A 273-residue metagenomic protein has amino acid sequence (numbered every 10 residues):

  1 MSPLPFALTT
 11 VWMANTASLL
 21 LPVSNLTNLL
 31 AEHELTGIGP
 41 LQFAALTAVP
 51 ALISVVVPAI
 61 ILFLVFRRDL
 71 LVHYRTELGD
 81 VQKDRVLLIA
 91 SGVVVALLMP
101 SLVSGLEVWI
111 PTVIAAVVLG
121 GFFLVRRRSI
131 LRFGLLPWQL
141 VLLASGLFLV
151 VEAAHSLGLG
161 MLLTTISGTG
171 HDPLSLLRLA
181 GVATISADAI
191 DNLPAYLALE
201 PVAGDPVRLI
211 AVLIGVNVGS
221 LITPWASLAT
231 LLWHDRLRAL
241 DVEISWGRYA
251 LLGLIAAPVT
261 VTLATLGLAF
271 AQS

Functional and structural regions predicted by a protein language model:
M1-T10, I38-V49, P206-N217, A239-G253: Membrane-interface alpha-helices at helix entry/exit sites of multi-pass transporters
P3-G37, P58-A59, A187-L197, V212-L237: Alpha-helical transmembrane segments and, especially, the helix-loop junctions at the ends of these helices
A7-L8, A44-A48, L88-G92, V113-I114 (+4 more regions): Hydrophobic alpha-helical transmembrane segments
T9-L21, V81-V95, Q139-A154, I255-V261: Small-residue-rich segments of transmembrane alpha-helices in multi-pass membrane proteins, especially helix faces
N28-Q42, H73-T76, L157-G170, Y196 (+1 more regions): Membrane-interface helix termini and inter-helical loops of multi-pass transporters
L41-V86, I222-S273: Juxtamembrane and boundary regions of transmembrane helices in multi-pass small-molecule transporters and channels
V55-R127: Long, contiguous bundles of hydrophobic transmembrane helices that form the permeation core of multi-pass
V95-V207: Transmembrane helical segments that form the transport core of multi-pass membrane transport proteins
